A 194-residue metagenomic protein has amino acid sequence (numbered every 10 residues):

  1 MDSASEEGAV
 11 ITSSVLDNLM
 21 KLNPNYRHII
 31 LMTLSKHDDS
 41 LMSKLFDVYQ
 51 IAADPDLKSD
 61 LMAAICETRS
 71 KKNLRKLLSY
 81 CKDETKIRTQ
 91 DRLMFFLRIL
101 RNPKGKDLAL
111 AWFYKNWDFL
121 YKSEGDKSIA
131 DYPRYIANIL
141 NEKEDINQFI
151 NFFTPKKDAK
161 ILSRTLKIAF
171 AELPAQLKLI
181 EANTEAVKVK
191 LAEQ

Functional and structural regions predicted by a protein language model:
M1-Q194: Long, ordered, helix-rich scaffold segments
